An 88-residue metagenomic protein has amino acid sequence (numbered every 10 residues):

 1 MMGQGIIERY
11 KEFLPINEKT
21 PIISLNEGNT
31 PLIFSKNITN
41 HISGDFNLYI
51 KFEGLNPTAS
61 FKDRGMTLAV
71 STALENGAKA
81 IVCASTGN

Functional and structural regions predicted by a protein language model:
M1-N88: PLP-dependent amino-acid enzyme catalytic core
